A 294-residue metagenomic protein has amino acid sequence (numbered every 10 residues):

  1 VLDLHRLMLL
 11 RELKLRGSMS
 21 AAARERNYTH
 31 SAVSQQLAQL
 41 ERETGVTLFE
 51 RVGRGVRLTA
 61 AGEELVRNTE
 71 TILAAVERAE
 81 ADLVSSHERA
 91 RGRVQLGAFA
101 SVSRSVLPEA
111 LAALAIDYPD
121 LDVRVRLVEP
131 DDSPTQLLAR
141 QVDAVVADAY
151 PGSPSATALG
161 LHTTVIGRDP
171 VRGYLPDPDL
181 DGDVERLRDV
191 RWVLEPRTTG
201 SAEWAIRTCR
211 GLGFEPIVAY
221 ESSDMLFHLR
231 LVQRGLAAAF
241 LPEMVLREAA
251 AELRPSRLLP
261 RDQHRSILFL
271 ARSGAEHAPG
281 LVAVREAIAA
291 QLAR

Functional and structural regions predicted by a protein language model:
R11-N27: Short helix-boundary/capping micro-motifs
E41-E63: A short LG(V/I)-centered, amphipathic sequence patch enriched for acidic residue(s) preceding the LG motif
E43-T44, L65-H87, A149: Alpha-helical linker/hinge and terminal dimerization helices associated with HTH transcriptional regulators
R91-P154: Central regulatory/effector-binding core of bacterial HTH transcription factors
V128-V190, V245-R247: Acidic, Gly/Pro-rich loop/turn segments at junctions of secondary structure
E129-P134, L138-Q141, D148, T198-S256: Hydrophobic hinge/microswitch elements
D148, Y174, D181, V190-L212 (+1 more regions): Secondary-structure junction motif
R254-R294: A late-sequence structural motif
